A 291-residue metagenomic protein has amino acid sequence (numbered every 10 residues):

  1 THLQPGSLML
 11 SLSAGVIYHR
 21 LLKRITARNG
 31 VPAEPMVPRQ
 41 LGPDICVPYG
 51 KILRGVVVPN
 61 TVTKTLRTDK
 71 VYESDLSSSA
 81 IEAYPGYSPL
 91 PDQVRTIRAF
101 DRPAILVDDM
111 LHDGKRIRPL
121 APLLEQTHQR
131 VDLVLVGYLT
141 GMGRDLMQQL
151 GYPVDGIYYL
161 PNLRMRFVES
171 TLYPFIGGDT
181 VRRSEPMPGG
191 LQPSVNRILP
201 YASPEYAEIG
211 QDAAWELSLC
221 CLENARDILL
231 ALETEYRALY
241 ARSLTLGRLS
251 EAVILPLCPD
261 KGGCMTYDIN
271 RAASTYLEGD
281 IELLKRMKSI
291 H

Functional and structural regions predicted by a protein language model:
T1-H291: PRPP-associated nucleotide enzymes
